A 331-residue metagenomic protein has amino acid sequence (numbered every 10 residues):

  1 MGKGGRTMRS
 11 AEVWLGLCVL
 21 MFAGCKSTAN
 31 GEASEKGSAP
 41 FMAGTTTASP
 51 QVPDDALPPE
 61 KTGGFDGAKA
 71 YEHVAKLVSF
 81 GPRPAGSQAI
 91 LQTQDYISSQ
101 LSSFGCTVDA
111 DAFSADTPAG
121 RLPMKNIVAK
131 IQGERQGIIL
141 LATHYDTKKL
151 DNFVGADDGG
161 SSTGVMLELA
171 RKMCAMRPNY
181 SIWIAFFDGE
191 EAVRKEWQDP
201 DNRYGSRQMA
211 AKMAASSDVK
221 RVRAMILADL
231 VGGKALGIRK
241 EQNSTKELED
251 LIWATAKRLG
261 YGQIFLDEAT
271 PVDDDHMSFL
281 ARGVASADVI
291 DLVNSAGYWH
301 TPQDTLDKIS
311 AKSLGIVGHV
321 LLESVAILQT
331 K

Functional and structural regions predicted by a protein language model:
W14-A23: Bacterial N-terminal signal peptides
C25-T28: Bacterial signal peptide processing site
A48-L91, F104, D146, S295-K308: N-terminal capping segment at the start of a domain
P53, K61, A110, S114 (+2 more regions): Active-site-adjacent substrate-binding region of metalloamidase/peptidase-like peptide-processing proteins
G63-A70, R83-Q94, G155-T163, D199-R203 (+5 more regions): Solvent-exposed, acidic/flexible segments
K69-K76, Q92, Y96-S103, V108 (+9 more regions): Extracytoplasmic/secreted proteins, especially bacterial periplasmic and envelope-associated proteins
E72-E134: A non-catalytic alpha/beta surface segment that caps or lines the substrate-entry region of metallo-dependent hydrolase
K149-T255, L259-Q263, E268-P271, H276: Acidic/histidine-rich catalytic neighborhood of metal-dependent amide-processing enzymes
